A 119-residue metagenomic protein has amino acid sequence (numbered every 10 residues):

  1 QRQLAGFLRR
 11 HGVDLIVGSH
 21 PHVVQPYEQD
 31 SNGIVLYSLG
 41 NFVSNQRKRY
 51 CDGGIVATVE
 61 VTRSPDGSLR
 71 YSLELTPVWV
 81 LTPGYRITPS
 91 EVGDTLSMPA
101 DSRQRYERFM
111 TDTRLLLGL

Functional and structural regions predicted by a protein language model:
Q1-I55: Conserved beta-sheet core of the metallophosphoesterase superfamily
D52-L119: A short C-terminal boundary segment appended to hydrolase-like catalytic domains
